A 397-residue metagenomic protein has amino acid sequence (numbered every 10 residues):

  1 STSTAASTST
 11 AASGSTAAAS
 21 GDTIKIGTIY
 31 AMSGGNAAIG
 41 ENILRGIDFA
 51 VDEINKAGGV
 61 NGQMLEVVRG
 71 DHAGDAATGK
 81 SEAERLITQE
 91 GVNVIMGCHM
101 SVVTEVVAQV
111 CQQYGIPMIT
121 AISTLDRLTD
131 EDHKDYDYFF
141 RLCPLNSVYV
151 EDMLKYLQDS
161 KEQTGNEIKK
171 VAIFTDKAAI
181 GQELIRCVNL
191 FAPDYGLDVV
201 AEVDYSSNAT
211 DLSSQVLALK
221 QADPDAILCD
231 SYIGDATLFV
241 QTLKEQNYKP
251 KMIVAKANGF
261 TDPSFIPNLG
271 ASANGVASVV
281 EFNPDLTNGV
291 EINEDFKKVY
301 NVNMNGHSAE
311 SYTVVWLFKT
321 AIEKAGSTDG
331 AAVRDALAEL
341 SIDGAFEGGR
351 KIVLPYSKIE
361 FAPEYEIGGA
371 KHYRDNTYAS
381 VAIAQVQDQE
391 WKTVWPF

Functional and structural regions predicted by a protein language model:
S1-K25, K56: Short, low-complexity disordered leader/linker segments with a strong preference for bacterial N-terminal type II
I24, R45-V67, E162-Q163, P193-G196: Signal peptide-proximal N-terminal region of secreted/periplasmic/extracellular or secretory-lumen proteins
I24-G46, G70-A77, H99-M100, F174-E183 (+1 more regions): Extracytoplasmic "Venus flytrap"
M32-G35, H72-A77, M100-E105, S123-L128 (+8 more regions): Solvent-exposed loop/turn segments at secondary-structure junctions within structured extracellular/periplasmic domains
A38-R45, A57-D130, L142, Y205-L212 (+2 more regions): Beta-alpha junction/loop-to-helix N-cap segments that form part of ligand/metal-binding clefts
V92-A201, K251-A277: Extracytoplasmic ligand/sensor domains, especially the bilobed periplasmic-binding protein
L243-Y312, E323, W391-W395: Extracellular/periplasmic periplasmic-binding protein-like sensory domains
V299-N305, K319-E390: Segments of small-molecule ligand-sensing domains
